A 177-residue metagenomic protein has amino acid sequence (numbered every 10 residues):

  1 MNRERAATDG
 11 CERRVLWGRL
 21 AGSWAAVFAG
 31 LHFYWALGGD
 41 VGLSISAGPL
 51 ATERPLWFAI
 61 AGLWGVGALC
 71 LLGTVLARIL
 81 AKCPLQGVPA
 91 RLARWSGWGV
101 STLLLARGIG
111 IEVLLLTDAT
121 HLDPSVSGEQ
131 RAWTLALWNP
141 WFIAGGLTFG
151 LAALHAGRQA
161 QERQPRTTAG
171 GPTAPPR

Functional and structural regions predicted by a protein language model:
N2-A7, R14, R78-S101, Q159-R177: Cytoplasmic juxtamembrane regions at transmembrane-helix boundaries
N2-F28: Cytosolic juxtamembrane helix and N-cap/initiation of the first transmembrane helix
T8-C11, L31-L63, C83-Q86, L122-E129: Interfacial loop at the N-terminal end of multi-pass membrane proteins
W17-R19, Y34-P49, L114-L122, H155-E162: Extended intrinsically disordered, low-complexity coil regions enriched in Ser, Thr, Gly, Ala and often Pro
V27-G39, L76, T102-D118: C-terminal TM-helix exit segments that contain a strictly Trp-centered aromatic cap at the helix terminus
L56-P84, P89-L92, S96, L103-V113: Hydrophobic alpha-helical segments that drive targeting, anchoring, or assembly
A59, A93-G99, S127-G145: Individual transmembrane alpha-helices with interfacial aromatic-anchor signatures
L63-V75, L137-A152: Hydrophobic cores of alpha-helical transmembrane segments in multi-pass inner/ER membrane proteins, independent
